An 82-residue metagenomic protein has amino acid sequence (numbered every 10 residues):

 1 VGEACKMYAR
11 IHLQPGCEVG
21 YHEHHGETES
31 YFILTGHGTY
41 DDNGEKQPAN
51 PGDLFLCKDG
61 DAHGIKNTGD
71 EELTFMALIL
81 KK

Functional and structural regions predicted by a protein language model:
V1-Y21, L78-K82: A short glycine-rich, His/Asp/Glu-containing loop-to-beta-strand
R10-Q14, E23-Y40: Short, conserved beta-strand element in jelly-roll/cupin
P15, G26-E27, E45, D61-A62 (+1 more regions): A generic "binding-loop/recognition-motif" signal
Y21, Y40-D41, C57, H63-G69: Short beta-strand His + acidic residue motifs that chelate non-heme Fe in jelly-roll/DSBH and cupin folds
T35, N43, L78-L80: Cofactor-binding loop segments of dinucleotide-utilizing enzymes, especially the Rossmann-like FAD- and NAD(P)+-binding
G44-G60: Short acidic-glycine-tyrosine-enriched beta hairpin
T68-L78: Short, compositionally biased
